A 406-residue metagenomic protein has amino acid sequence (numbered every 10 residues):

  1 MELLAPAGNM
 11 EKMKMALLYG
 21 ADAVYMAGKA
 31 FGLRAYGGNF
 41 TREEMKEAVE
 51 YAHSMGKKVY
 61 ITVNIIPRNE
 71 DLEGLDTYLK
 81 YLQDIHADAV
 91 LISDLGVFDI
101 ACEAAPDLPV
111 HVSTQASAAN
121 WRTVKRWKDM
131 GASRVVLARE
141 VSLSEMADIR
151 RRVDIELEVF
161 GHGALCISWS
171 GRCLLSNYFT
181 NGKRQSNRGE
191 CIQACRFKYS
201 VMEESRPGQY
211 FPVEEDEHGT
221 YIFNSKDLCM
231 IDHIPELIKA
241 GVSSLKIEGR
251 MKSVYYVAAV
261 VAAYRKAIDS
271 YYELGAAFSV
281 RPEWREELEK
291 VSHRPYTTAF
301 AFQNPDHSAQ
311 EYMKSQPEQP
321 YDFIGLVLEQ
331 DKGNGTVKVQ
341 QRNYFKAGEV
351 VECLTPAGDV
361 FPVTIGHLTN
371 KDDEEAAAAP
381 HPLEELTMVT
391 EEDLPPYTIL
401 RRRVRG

Functional and structural regions predicted by a protein language model:
M1-L18, A23-Y25, A30, M55-I65 (+6 more regions): Surface-exposed amphipathic alpha-helical tracts and adjacent flexible/coil segments at the periphery of soluble enzymes
N9-M13, A30-W121, D129: Active-site beta->alpha loop and helix N-cap motifs at the rims of alpha/beta catalytic domains
